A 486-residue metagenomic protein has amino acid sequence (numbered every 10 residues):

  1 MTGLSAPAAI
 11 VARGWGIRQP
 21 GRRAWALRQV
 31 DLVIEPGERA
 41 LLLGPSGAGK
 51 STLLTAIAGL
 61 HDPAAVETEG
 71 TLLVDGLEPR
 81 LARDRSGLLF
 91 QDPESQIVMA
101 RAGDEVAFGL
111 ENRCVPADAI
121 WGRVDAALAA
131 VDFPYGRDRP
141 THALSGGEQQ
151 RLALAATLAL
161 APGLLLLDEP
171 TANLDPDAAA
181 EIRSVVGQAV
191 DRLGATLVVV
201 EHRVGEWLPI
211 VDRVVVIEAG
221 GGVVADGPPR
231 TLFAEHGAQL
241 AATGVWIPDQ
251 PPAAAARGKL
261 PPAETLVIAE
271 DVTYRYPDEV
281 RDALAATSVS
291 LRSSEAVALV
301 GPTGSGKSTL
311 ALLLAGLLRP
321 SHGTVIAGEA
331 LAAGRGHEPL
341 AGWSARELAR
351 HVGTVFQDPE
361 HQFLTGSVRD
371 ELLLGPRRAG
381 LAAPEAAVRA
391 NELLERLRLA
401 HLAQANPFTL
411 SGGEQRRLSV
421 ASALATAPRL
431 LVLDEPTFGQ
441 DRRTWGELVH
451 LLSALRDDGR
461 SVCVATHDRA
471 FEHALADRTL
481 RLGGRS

Functional and structural regions predicted by a protein language model:
R18, H61, T71-A82, T324-E347: ABC ATPase NBD Q-loop/coupling interface
A58, A315: Helix-to-loop junction immediately C-terminal to a conserved catalytic motif
A119-G136, P384-L402: Conserved ABC ATPase "signature" region
P140-L144, E148, N406-L410, E414: Conserved ABC ATPase signature
L158, A423-L424: ABC ATPase C-loop
A161, A427: Conserved catalytic motifs of ABC-family nucleotide-binding domains
L165-E169, L431-E435: Catalytic Walker B motif of ABC-type/P-loop ATPase nucleotide-binding domains
G221-G244, G483-S486: Conserved beta-strand-loop-alpha-helix hinge in the C-terminal portion of ABC ATPase nucleotide-binding domains
